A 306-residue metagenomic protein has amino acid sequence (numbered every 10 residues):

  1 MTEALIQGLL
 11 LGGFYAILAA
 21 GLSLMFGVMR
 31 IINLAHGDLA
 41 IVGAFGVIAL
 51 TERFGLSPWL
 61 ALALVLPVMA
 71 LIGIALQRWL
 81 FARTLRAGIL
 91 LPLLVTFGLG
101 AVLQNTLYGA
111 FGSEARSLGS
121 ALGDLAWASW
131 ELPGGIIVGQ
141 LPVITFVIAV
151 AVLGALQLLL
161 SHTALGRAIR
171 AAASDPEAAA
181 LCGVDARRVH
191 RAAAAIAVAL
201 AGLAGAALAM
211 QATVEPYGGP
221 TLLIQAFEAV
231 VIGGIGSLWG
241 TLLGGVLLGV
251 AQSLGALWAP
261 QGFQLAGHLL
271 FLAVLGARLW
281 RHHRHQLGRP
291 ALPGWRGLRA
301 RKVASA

Functional and structural regions predicted by a protein language model:
M1-I17, G46, L56-A61, A87-L93 (+6 more regions): Membrane-interfacial amphipathic/re-entrant helices at transmembrane-helix boundaries
T2-E52, L76-L91, V230-L238: Single transmembrane alpha-helix segments in multi-pass membrane proteins
L11, P133-V214, L238-G244: Helix-loop-helix "hairpin" substructures at the membrane interface of multi-pass membrane proteins
Y15, G55-L66, R191, A195-A201 (+2 more regions): Transmembrane alpha-helical segments in multi-pass inner-membrane proteins
L22, L56-L99, T106, L243-L248 (+1 more regions): Alpha-helical transmembrane segments within multi-pass membrane transporters and channels
A70-L71, A75, T96-E114, G134 (+4 more regions): Mid-bilayer segments of alpha-helical transmembrane spans in multi-pass integral membrane proteins that mediate
A101-L132, L257-Q264, R281-P290: Extracellular/periplasmic helix-loop junction at the C-terminal end of a transmembrane helix in multi-pass membrane
A110, S174-R188, W258-A306: Cytosolic-side transmembrane-helix boundaries in multi-pass membrane proteins
